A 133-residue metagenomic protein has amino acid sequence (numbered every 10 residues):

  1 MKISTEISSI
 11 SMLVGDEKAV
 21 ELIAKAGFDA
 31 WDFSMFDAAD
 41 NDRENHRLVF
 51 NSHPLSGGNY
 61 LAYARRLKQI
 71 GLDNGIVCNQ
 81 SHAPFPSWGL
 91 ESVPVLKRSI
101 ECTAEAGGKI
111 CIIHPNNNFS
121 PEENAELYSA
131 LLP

Functional and structural regions predicted by a protein language model:
M1-S4, G71: N-terminal amphipathic alpha-helix/helix-capping segment at the start of soluble metabolic enzymes
I3-I7, D29-F33, C78-A83, C111-I113: Hydrophobic faces of well-ordered beta-strands that scaffold small-molecule active sites in alpha/beta enzyme cores
I7-V14: Short polar catalytic/cofactor-binding loops
S9, N51-G58, H82-L90, N117: The substrate-binding groove and active-site-proximal loops of carbohydrate-active enzymes, especially glycoside
D16-A39, E105-I110: Catalytic domains of carbohydrate-active enzymes, especially glycoside hydrolases
L22-I23, V49-N51, K97-R98, S129-A130: Short, hinge-like loop/turn segments at secondary-structure boundaries
D32-K68, N118-F119: Glycine-rich, proline-tolerant flexible connector loops at the mouths of alpha/beta enzymes
R65, Q69-C78, F85-P133: Active-site acidic/histidine proton-transfer and metal-coordination neighborhood in alpha/beta enzyme cores
